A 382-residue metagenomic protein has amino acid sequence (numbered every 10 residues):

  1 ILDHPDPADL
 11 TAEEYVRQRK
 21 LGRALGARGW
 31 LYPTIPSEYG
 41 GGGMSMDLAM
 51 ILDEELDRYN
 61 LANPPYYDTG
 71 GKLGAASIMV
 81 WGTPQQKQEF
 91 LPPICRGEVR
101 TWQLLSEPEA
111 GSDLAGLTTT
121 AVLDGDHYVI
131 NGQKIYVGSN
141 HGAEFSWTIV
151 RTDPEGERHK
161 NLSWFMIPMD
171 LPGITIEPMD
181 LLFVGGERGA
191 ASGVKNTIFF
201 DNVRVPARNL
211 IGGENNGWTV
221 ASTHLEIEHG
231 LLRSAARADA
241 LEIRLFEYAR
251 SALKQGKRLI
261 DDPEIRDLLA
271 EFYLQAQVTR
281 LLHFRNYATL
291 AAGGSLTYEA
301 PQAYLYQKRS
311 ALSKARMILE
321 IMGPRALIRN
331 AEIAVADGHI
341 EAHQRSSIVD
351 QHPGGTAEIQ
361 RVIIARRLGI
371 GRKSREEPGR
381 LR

Functional and structural regions predicted by a protein language model:
I1-T69, Q85-R96, R100, R250-L253 (+5 more regions): Amphipathic, small/basic residue-rich leader segments at the start of a protein or domain
L2-T11, R250, K254-P263, Q277-I333: C-terminal helix-coil-helix/basic helical segment that borders enzyme active sites and/or dimer interfaces and provides
I51, L73, N215-E228, L232-A235 (+1 more regions): Glycine-rich phosphate/cofactor-binding loops in nucleotide/flavin-utilizing enzymes
P65-Q85, G111: N-terminal glycine-rich flavin-associated loop
A110, I135-N140, V349-T356: Glycine-rich phosphate/pyrophosphate-binding beta-alpha loops
T119-V122: A structural signal for short hydrophobic beta-strand segments in well-ordered beta-sheet cores
D126-H127, N131-M179: A short core secondary-structure module
T175-T279, D350, R382: Glycine-rich beta->alpha junctions and the first turn(s) of the following alpha-helix
